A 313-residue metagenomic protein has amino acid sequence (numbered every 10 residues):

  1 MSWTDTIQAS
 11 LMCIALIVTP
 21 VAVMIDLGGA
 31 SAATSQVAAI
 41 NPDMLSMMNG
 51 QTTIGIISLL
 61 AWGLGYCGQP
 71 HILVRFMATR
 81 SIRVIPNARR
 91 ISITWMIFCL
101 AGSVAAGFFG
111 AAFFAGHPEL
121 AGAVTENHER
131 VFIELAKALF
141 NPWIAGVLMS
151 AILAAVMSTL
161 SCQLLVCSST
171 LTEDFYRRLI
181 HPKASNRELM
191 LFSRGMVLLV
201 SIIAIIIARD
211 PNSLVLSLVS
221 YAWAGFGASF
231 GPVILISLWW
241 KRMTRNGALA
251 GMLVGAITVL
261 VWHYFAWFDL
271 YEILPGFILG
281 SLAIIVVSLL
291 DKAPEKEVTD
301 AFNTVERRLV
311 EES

Functional and structural regions predicted by a protein language model:
S2-S313: Membrane-embedded helix-loop-helix hairpins and adjacent transmembrane boundary segments in multi-pass transporters
